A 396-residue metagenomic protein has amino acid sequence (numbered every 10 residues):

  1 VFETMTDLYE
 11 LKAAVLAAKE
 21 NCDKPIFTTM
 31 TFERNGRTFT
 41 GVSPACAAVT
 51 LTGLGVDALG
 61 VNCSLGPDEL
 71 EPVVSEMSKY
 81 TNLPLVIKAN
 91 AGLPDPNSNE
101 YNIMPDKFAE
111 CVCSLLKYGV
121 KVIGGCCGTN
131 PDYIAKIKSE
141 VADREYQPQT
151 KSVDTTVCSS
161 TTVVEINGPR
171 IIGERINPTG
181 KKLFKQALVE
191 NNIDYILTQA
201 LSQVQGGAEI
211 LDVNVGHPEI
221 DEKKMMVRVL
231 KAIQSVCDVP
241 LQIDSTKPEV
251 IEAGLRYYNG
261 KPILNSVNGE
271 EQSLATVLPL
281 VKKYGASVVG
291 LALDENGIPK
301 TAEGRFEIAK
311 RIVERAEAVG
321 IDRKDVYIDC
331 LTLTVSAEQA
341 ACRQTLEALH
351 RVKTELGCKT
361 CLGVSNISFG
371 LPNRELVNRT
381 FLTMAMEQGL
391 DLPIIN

Functional and structural regions predicted by a protein language model:
V1-D329, L333-N396: Domain-level signal for soluble alpha/beta catalytic cores
